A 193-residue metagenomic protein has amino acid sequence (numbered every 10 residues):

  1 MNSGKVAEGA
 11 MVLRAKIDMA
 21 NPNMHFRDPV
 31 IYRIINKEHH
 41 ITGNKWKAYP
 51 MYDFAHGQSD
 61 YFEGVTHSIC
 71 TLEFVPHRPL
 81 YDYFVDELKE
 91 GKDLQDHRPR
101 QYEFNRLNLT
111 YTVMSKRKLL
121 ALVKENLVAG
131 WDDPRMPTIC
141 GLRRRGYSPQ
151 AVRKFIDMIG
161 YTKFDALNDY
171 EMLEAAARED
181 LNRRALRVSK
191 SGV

Functional and structural regions predicted by a protein language model:
M1-L119, A177, N182-L186, K190: Active-site cores that bind ATP or allylic diphosphates and position pyrophosphate for catalysis
K5-V6, L127, Y147: Residue-level recognition of short, well-ordered coil/turn positions that link secondary-structure elements
H56-T66, R98, K118-L122, A129-M136 (+1 more regions): Short acidic (Asp/Glu) and glycine-rich catalytic loops that position anionic groups and cofactors
V85-L88, L122-V123, L142, I156: Hydrophobic alpha-helix position signal
D93, N105-R144: Active-site and substrate-binding clefts of carbohydrate-active enzymes
G130-V193: Extended, domain-scale alpha-helical bundle/helix-rich regions
